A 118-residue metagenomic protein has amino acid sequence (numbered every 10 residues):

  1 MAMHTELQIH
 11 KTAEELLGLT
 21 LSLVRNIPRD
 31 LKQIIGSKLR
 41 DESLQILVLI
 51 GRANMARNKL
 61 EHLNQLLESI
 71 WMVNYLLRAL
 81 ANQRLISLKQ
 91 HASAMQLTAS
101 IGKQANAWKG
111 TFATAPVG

Functional and structural regions predicted by a protein language model:
M1-G118: Amphipathic alpha-helical assembly/interaction segments
